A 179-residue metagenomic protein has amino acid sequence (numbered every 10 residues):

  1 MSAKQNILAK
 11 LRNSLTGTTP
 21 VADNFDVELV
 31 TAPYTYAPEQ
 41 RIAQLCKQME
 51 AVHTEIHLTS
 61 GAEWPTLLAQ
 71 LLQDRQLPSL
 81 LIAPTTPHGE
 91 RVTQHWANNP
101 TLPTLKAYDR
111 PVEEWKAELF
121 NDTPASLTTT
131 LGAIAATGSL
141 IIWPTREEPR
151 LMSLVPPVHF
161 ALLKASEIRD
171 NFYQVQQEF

Functional and structural regions predicted by a protein language model:
M1-F179: The feature marks the mature, well-folded catalytic cores of soluble enzymes
